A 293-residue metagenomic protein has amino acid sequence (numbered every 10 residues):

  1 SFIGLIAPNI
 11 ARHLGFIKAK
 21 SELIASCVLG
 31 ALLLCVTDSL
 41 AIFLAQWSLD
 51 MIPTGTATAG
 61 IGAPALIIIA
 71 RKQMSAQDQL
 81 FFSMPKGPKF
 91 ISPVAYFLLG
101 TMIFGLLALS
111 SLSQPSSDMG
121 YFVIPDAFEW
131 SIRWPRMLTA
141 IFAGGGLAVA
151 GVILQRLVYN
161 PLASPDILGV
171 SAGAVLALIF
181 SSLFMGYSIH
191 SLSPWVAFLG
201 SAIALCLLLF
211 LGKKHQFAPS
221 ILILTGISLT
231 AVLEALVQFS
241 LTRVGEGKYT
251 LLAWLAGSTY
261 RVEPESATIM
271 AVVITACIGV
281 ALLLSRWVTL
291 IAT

Functional and structural regions predicted by a protein language model:
S1-T293: Alpha-helical transmembrane segments in inner-membrane proteins
